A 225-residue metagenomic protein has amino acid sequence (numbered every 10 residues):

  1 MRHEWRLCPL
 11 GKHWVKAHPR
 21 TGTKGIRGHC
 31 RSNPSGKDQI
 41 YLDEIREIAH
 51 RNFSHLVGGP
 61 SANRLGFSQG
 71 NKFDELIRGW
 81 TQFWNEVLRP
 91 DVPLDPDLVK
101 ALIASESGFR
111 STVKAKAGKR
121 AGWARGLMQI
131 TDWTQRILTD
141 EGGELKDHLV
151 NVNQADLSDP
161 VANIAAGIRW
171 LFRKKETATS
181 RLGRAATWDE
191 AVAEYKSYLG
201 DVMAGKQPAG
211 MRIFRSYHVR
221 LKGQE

Functional and structural regions predicted by a protein language model:
M1-I40: Arg/Lys-rich, low-complexity, intrinsically disordered basic segments
S32-G79, R136-E225: Non-catalytic cell-wall polysaccharide-engagement segments
K72, L94-L98, W123-R125: Extracytoplasmic
W80-N85: A short alpha-helix/helix-coil micro-patch that ends at or immediately precedes a cysteine
E86-L94, L182: Short, charged helix-capping/linker segments at alpha-helix termini
D91-V113, I130, G167, A193-K196: Short, functionally critical alpha-helical segments immediately adjacent to catalytic or ligand/cofactor-binding
T112-A117, G205-K206: Short, solvent-exposed loop/turn and secondary-structure capping segments
A115-E141: Short, surface-exposed glycine/acidic/tryptophan-bearing loops
